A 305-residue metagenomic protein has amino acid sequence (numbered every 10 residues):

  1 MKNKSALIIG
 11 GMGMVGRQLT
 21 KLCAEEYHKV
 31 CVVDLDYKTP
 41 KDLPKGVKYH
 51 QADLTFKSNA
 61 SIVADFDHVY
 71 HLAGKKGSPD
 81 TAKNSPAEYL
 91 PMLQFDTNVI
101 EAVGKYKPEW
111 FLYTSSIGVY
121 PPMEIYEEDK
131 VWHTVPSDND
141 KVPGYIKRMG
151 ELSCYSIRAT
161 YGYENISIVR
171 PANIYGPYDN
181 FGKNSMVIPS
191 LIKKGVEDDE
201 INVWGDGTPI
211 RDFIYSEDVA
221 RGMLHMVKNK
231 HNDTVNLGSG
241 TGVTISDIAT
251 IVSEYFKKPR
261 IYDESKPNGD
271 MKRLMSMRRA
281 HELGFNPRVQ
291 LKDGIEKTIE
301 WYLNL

Functional and structural regions predicted by a protein language model:
A6-E26: N-terminal Rossmann NAD(P)H-binding glycine-rich loop of SDR-like oxidoreductase domains
L54-P91: NAD(P)H-binding glycine-rich loop region in Rossmannoid oxidoreductase-like domains and their noncatalytic homologs
P79, Y113-E128, V142-R148, T160 (+1 more regions): Conserved catalytic-site region of short-chain dehydrogenase/reductase
T81, H133-N139, I166-N180, S190-I214 (+1 more regions): A conserved pocket-lining segment of Rossmann-fold NAD(P)-dependent short-chain dehydrogenase/reductase
Y89-L93, N139-E151, G182-P189, D212-F213 (+1 more regions): Short-chain dehydrogenase/reductase
T97-D140, S167: Conserved Rossmann-fold NAD(P)-dependent oxidoreductase catalytic core, especially the SDR/UDP-sugar
D138-S167, G195-E197: Active-site Tyr-X1-5-Lys
E197-L305: C-terminal substrate-binding subdomain of Rossmann-fold SDR/epimerase-dehydratase oxidoreductases
